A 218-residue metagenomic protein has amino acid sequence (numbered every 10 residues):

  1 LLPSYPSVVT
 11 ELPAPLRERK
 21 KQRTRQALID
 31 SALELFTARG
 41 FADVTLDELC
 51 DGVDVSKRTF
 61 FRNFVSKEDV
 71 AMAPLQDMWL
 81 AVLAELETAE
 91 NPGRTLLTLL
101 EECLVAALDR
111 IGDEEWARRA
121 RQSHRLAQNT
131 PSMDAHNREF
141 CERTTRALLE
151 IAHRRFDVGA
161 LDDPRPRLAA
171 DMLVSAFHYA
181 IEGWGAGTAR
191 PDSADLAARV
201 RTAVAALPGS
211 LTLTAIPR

Functional and structural regions predicted by a protein language model:
L1-E11, E150, R154, E182 (+1 more regions): C-terminal peripheral helix-coil segments that are non-catalytic and often amphipathic
L1-R39, D43-V55, M72, A81: Basic, helix-initiating cap at the start of DNA-binding domains
T24, M78, L100, L104 (+3 more regions): Hydrophobic/aromatic residues within well-ordered alpha-helical segments
D51, V65-S66: Residue-level detection of the helix-turn-helix DNA-binding "recognition helix"
S56-F64: Short hydrophobic/aromatic patch on the recognition helix
A73, L80-S123: Hydrophobic alpha-helical connector segments
E101, L149, P166-V174, H178 (+2 more regions): Short, well-structured alpha-helical segments
P131-D157, R167-D171: Amphipathic alpha-helical packing segments from all-alpha helical-bundle domains
